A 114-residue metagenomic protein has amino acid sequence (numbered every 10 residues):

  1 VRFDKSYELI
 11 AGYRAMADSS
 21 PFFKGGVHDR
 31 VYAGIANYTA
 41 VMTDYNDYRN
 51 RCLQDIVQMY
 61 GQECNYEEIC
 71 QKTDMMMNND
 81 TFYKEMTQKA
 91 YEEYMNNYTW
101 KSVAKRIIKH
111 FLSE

Functional and structural regions predicted by a protein language model:
V1-E114: Catalytic binding pocket for nucleotide-activated donors in carbohydrate/polymer assembly enzymes
